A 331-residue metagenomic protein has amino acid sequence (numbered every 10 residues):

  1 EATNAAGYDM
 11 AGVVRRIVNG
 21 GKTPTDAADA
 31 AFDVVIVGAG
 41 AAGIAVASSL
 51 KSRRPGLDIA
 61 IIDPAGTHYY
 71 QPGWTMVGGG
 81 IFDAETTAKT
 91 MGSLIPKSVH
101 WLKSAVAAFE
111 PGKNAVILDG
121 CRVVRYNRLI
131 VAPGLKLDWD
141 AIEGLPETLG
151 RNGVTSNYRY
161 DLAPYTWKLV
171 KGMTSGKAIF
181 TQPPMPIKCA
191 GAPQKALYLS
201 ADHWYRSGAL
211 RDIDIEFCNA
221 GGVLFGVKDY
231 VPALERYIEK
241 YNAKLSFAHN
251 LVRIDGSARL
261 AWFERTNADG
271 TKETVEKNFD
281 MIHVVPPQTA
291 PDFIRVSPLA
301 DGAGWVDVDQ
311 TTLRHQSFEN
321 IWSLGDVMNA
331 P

Functional and structural regions predicted by a protein language model:
A2-I17, T23-F32, H100-G208, H283: FAD-binding core/adjacent interface of flavoenzyme oxidoreductases
V14, V99-V116, V124, Y205-V308: A Rossmann-like FAD-binding core segment of flavoenzymes
D29-H100, P184-K228: Beta1-alpha1 glycine-rich phosphate/pyrophosphate-binding loop at the start of Rossmann-like nucleotide-binding domains
A39, G120, P133-G134, Q182 (+3 more regions): Glycine-rich, N-terminal phosphate-binding loop of Rossmann-like dinucleotide-binding domains
I61, W101, V154, L245 (+1 more regions): Conserved beta-strand scaffold positions in the cores of enzyme catalytic domains, especially in NTP/NDP-utilizing
M76-G80, T148, A233-E235: Short, hinge-like loop/turn segments at secondary-structure boundaries
D138-A141, P146-T174, N278-P331: FAD-site-proximal beta/loop scaffold in flavoenzymes
